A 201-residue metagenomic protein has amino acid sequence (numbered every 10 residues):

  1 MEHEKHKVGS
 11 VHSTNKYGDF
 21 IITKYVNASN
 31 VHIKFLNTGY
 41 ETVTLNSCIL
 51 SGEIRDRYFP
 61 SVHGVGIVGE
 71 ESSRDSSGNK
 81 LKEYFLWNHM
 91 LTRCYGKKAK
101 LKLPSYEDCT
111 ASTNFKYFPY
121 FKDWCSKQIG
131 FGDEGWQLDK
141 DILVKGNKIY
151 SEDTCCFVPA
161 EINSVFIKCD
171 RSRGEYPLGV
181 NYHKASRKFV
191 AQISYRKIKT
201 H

Functional and structural regions predicted by a protein language model:
M1-H12, A160, I167, K188 (+1 more regions): Basic/aromatic DNA-contact patch characteristic of tyrosine site-specific recombinases
M1-V43, Y58-N88, T92, D108-A111: Short helix-coil boundary/hinge micro-motifs
V26-I49, N181-H201: Short, surface-exposed polybasic/aromatic micro-patch for ligand or macromolecular engagement
I33, E70-K188, Q192: Short, cationic Gly/His-enriched loop motifs
V43-P60, E152: Cysteine-rich micro-motifs
